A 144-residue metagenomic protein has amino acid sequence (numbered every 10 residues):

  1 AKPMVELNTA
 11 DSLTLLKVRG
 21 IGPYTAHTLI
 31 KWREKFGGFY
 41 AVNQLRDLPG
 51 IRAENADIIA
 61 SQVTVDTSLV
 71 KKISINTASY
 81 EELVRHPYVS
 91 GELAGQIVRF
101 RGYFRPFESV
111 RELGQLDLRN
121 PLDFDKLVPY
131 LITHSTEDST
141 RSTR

Functional and structural regions predicted by a protein language model:
A1-G20, Y24, I30, P49: Membrane-embedded segments
A1-K2, A10, Y24, Y40 (+2 more regions): Extracytoplasmic
G22-P23, R52, S90, N120: Small-residue hinge/turn detector
R33, F100-R101: Residue-level signature of tetratricopeptide-repeat
V42, S109-Q115, P121: Compact, charge-rich alpha-helical regulatory domains located at protein termini
P49-K71, D117-R144: Alpha-helical interaction/regulatory segments in DNA maintenance proteins
K71-I97: Short, solvent-exposed interaction modules
